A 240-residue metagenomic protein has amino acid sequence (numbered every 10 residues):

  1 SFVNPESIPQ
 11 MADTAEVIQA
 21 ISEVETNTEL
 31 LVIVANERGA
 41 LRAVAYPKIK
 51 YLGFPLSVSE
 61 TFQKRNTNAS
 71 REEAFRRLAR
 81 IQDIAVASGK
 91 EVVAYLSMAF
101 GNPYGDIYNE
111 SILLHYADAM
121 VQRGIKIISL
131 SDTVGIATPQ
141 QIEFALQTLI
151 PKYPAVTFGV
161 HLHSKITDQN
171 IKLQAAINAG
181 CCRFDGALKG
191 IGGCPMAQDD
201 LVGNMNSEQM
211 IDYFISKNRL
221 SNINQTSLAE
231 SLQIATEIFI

Functional and structural regions predicted by a protein language model:
S1-I240: Catalytic cores and adjacent flexible loops of soluble metabolic enzymes that perform enolate/carbanion chemistry on
